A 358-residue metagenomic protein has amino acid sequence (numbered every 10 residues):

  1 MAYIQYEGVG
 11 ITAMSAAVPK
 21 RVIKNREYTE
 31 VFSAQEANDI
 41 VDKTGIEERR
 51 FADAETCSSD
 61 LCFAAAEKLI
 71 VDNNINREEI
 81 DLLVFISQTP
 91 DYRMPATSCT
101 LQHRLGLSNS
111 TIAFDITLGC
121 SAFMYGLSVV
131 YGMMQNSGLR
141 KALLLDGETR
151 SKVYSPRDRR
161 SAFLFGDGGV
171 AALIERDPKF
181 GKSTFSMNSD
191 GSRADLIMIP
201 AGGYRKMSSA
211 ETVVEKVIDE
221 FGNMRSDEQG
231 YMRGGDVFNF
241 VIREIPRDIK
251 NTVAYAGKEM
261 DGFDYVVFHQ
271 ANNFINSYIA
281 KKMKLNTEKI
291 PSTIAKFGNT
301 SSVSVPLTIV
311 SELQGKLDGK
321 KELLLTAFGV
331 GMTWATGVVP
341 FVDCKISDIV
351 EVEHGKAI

Functional and structural regions predicted by a protein language model:
M1-A54, D158-N239, R243, R247 (+1 more regions): Condensing-enzyme catalytic core mediating Claisen C-C bond formation in acyl metabolism
I11-A13, I40, L69, L83 (+8 more regions): Buried hydrophobic positions in well-ordered alpha/beta secondary-structure cores of metabolic enzymes
T12-S15, I86, T117, A142-E148 (+3 more regions): Short beta-strand segments
I23, M94-A96, Y154-D158, W334-V338: Short acidic, glycine/serine/threonine-rich loops at helix termini
S33-D42, Y92-G106, L144-R150, V213-G222 (+1 more regions): Acidic-glycine-rich active-site phosphate/pyrophosphate-binding loop
S59, F63-A66, T89-P90, H103 (+5 more regions): Claisen-condensing/thiolase-fold acyl-transfer catalytic domains that form or cleave C-C bonds in fatty acid
A65-D81, R247-D264, E312-L317: Phosphate/pyrophosphate-binding loops at sites that engage ATP/ADP/AMP, CoA/4′-phosphopantetheine, polyphosphate
S137-G169: Flexible, glycine-rich active-site loops centered on histidine and acidic residues that chelate a metal or position
